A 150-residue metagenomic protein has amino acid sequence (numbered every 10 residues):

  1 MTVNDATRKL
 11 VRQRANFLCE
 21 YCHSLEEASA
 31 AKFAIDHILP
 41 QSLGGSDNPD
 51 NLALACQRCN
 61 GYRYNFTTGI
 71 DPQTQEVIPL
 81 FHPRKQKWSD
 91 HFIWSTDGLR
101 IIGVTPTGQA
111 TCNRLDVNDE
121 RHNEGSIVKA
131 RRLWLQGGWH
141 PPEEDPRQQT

Functional and structural regions predicted by a protein language model:
M1-A6, L10, L25-A28, D50 (+1 more regions): Extended charged
R14, A30, D47-N51: Flanking scaffold residues of small Cys/His-coordinated metal-binding clusters
F17-L18, A28: Active-site-adjacent scaffolding segments
C19, L43-R63: Short beta-strand-alpha-helix junction that forms the catalytic/metal-binding core of metal-dependent nuclease domains
Y21-H23: Right-handed parallel beta-helix
A34-P40, C56: Histidine-centered catalytic micro-motifs used for acid/base chemistry in nuclease and nucleotide-processing active
I38, L43, P72-T74: Short edge-strand/loop segments of extracellular domains
